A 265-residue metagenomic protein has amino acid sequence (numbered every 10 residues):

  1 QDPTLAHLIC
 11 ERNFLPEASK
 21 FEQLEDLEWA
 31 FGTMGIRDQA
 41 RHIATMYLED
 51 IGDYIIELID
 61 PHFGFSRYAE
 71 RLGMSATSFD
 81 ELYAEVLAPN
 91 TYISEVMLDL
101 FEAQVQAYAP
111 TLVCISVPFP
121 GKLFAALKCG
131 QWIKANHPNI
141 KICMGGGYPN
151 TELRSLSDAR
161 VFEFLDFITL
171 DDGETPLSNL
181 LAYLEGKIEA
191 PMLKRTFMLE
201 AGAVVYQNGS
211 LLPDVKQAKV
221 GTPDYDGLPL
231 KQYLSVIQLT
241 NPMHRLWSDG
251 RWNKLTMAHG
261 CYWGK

Functional and structural regions predicted by a protein language model:
Q1-D2, A6, K20-Q23, Y47 (+1 more regions): Glycine-rich beta-alpha loop elements in corrinoid/cobalamin-binding modules across cobalamin-dependent enzymes
Q1-D60: Non-catalytic, alpha-helical, charged scaffold/linker segments that couple or flank catalytic or architectural cores
N13, G52-I55, I59, F63 (+3 more regions): Generic secondary-structure transition motif, activating predominantly at the C-termini of alpha-helices
F21, A30-T33, R37-D38, I43 (+1 more regions): N-terminal pre-triad scaffold of radical SAM enzymes
M34-R37, Y54, S66, S75 (+5 more regions): Compositionally biased, intrinsically disordered low-complexity regions
Y54-F101, P242-K265: Active-site cores of enzymes that catalyze phosphoryl transfer or operate on phosphate-rich substrates
G202-M257: N-terminal [4Fe-4S]-dependent radical SAM core
